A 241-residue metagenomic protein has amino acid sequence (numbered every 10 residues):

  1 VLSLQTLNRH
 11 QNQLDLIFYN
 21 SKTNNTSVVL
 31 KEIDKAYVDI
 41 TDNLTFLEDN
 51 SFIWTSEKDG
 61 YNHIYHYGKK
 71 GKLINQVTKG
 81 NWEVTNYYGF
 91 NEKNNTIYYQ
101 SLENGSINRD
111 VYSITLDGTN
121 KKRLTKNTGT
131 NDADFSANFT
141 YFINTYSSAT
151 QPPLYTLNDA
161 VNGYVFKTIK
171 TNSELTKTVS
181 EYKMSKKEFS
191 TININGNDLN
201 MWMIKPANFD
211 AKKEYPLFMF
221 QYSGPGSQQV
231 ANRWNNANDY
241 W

Functional and structural regions predicted by a protein language model:
S3-H10, I17-N20, T45-D59, Y67-G68 (+5 more regions): Beta-strand C-termini and the immediately following turn/loop, strongest in propeller blades
S3-L4, F18, V28, T45 (+9 more regions): Structured core elements
R9-L14, T23-K31, G226: Hydrophobic helix-coil surface modules that form long, contiguous segments used for peptide/substrate interaction
N12, N25, I40-N43, F52-W54 (+5 more regions): Extended, hydrophobic alpha-helical segments in both membrane/secreted and soluble proteins
D15-I17, H63-Y65, D110-Y112, L154-T156: A short loop-to-beta-strand structural motif that recurs across blades of beta-propeller domains
Y19-N43, G68-N91, L102-N104, I114-N131 (+2 more regions): Multi-bladed beta-propeller domains
N95-I97, N108-T145: Repeat-solenoid scaffold signature
T130-W241: Serine-hydrolase catalytic core recognition
